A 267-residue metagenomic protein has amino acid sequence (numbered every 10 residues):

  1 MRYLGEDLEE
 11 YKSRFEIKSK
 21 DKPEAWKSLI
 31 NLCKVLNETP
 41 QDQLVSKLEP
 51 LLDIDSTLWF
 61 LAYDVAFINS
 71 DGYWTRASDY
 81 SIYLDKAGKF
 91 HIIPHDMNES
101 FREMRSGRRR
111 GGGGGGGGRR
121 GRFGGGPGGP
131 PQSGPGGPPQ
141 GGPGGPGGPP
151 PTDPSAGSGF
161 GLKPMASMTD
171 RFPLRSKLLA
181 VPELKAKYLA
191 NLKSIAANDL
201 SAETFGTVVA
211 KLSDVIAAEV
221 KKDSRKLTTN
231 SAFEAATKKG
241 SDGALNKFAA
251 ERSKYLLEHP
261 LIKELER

Functional and structural regions predicted by a protein language model:
M1-R267: Phosphate/dinucleotide-binding and metal-coordinating scaffold of catalytic cores in nucleotide-dependent enzymes
